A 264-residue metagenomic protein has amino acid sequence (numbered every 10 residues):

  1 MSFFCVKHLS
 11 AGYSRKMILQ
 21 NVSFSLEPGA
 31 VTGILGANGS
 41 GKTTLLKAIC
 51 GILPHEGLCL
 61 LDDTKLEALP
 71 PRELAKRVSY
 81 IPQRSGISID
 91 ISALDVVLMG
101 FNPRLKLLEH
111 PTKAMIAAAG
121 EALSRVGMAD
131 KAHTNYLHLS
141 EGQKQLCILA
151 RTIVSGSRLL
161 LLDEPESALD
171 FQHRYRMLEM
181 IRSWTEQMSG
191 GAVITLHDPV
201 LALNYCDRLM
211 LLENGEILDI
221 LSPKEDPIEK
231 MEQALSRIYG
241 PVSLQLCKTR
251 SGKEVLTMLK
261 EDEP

Functional and structural regions predicted by a protein language model:
L35-A37: The feature captures the beta-strand-to-loop junction immediately N-terminal to the Walker
C50: Helix-to-loop junction immediately C-terminal to a conserved catalytic motif
G57-K65, L74: Conserved ABC transporter NBD signature motif
K113-K131: Conserved ABC ATPase "signature" region
N135-L139: Conserved ABC ATPase signature
L160-E164: Catalytic Walker B motif of ABC-type/P-loop ATPase nucleotide-binding domains
M231-P264: ABC ATPase nucleotide-binding domains
